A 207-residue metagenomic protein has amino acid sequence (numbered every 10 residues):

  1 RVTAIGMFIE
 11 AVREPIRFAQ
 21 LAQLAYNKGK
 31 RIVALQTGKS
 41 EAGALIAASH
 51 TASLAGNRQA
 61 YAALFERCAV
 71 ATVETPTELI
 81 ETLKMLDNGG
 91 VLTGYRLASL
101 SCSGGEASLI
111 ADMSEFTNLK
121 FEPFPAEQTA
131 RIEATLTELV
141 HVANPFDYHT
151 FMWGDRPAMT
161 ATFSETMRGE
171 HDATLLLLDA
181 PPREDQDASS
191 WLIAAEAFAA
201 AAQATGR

Functional and structural regions predicted by a protein language model:
R1-R207: Catalytic-core regions of core metabolic enzymes, especially those transforming organic acids/acyl-group intermediates
